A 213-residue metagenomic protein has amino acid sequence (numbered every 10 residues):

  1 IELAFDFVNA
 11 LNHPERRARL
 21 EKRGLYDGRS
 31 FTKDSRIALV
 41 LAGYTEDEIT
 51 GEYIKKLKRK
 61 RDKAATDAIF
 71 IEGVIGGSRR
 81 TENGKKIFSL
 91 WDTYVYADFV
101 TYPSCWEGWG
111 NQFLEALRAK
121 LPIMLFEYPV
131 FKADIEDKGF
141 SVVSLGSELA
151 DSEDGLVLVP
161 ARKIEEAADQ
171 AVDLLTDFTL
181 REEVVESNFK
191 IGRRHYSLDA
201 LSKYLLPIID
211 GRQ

Functional and structural regions predicted by a protein language model:
I1-F7, L39, A116, A167 (+1 more regions): A structural motif in glycosyltransferase catalytic domains
I1-Y26: A conserved mid-protein helix/loop that constitutes part of the nucleotide-sugar donor-binding site
Y26-D92, Y96-F99, S141: Nucleotide-activated donor-binding/catalytic signature segment of Leloir-type glycosyltransferases, i.e., the conserved
W91, L114-R118, K132-A133: Short alpha-helical segment that forms part of, or immediately flanks, the ligand-binding pocket in carbohydrate-active
Y102, P122-L125, K132-E136, V142-S147: Short hydrophobic beta-strand element within catalytic cores of glycosyltransferases and related nucleotide-activated
C105: Aromatic "clamp/platform" in nucleotide-sugar-dependent glycosyltransferases that forms part of the donor/acceptor
S144-L180: C-terminal "capping" alpha-helix adjacent to the active site of nucleotide-linked donor transferases in cell-envelope
A161-E166, L175-I209: A charged, aromatic-enriched C-terminal amphipathic alpha-helix characteristic of glycosyltransferases across folds
